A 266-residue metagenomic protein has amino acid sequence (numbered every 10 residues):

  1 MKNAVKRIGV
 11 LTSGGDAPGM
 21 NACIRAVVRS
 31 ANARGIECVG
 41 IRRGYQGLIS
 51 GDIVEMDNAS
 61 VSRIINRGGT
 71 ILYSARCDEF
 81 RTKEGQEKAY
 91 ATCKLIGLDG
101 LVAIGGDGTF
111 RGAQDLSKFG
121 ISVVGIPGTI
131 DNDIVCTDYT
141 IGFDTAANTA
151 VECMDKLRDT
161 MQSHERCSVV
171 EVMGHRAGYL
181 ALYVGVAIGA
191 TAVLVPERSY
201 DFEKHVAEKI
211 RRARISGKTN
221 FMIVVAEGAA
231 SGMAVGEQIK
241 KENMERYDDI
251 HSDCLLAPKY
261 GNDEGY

Functional and structural regions predicted by a protein language model:
M1-K2, L48-A103, T109, I141-C153: Glycine-rich oxoanion-binding loops at beta->alpha junctions
K2-I49: N-terminal phosphate-binding or glycine-rich loops at protein starts, especially the Walker A/P-loop of NTPases
R7-G15, T70-A75, G100-A103, S168-E171 (+1 more regions): Short glycine-rich or small-residue beta-strand-to-loop segments that form or flank ligand, phosphate, metal/Fe-S
R7-V10, I64-R76, G128-D138, S163-E165 (+1 more regions): Gly-rich Lys/Arg/Thr-decorated short loops/hinges at beta-loop-alpha junctions or inter-strand turns that position
R25-R34, V54-S60, D115-G125, I141-T145 (+1 more regions): A glycine- and small-aliphatic-rich helix-loop capping segment at beta-alpha/alpha-beta transitions that lines
Y45-L48, F110, T129-I134, Y200-F202: Short gly/pro/ser/thr-enriched loop/turn and capping motifs at secondary-structure boundaries
A103-G105, R111, D115, S122 (+1 more regions): Accessory alpha-helical/coil subdomains and C-terminal extensions that flank or cap enzyme catalytic cores
